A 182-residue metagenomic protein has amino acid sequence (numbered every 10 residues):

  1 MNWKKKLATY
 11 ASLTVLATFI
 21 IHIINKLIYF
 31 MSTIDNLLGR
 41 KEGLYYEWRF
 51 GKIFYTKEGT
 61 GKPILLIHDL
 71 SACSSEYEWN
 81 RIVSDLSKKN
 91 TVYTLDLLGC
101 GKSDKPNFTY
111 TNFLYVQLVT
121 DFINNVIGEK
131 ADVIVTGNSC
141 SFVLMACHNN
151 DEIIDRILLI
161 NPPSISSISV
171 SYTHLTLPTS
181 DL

Functional and structural regions predicted by a protein language model:
N2-I64, T173: Alpha/beta-hydrolase fold catalytic core
E58-G101: Conserved HGGG/HGGXW glycine-rich cap/lid loop of the alpha/beta-hydrolase fold
E76-E78, S103-F108, V170: Conserved catalytic-core motifs of eukaryotic protein kinase domains, centered on the activation segment
T94-I134: Active-site loop/oxyanion-hole signature of alpha/beta-hydrolase fold enzymes
E129-S167: Conserved hydrolase catalytic core segment
T173-L182: Conserved small/polar residues in nucleotide/adenosyl-binding loops
